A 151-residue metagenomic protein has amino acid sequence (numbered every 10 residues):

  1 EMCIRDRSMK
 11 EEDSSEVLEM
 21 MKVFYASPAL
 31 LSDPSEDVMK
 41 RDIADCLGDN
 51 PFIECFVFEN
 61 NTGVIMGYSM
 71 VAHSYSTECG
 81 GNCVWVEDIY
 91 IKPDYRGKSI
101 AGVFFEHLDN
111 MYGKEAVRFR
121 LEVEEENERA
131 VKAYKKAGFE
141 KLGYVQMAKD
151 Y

Functional and structural regions predicted by a protein language model:
E1-I4: Short, small-residue-biased leader/transition segments that mark boundaries at the very start of proteins
M9, I89-I91, V123: Hydrophobic adenine-recognition pocket in adenosine-nucleotide-binding enzymes
E11-S14, E19-G81, E87, F105 (+2 more regions): Acetyl-CoA-dependent GNAT
V86-R96: A short, internal acetyl-CoA/4′-phosphopantetheine-binding micro-motif in the GNAT/acyltransferase core
Y95, S99-H107: Conserved acetyl-CoA pyrophosphate-binding loop and the N-cap/start of the following alpha-helix in GNAT-like
G102, E125-G143: Conserved active-site alpha-helix within GNAT-family acetyltransferase domains
Y112-E122: Conserved GNAT acetyl-CoA-binding A-motif
V145-Y151: Terminal substrate-recognition subdomain of acyl/acetyltransferases
